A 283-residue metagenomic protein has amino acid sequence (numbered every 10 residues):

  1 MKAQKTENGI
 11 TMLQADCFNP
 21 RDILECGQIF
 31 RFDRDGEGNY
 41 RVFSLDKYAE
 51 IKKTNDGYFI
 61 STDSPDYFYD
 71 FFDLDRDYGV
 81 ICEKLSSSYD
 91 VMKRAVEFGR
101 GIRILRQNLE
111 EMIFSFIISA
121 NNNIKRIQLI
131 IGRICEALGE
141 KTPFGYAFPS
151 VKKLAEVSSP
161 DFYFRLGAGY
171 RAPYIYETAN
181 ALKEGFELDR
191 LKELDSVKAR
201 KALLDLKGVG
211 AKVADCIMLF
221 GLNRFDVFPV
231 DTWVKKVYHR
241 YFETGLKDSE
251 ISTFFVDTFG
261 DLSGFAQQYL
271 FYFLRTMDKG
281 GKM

Functional and structural regions predicted by a protein language model:
M1-M283: HhH-family (HhH-GPD) DNA N-glycosylase catalytic core used in base-excision repair
